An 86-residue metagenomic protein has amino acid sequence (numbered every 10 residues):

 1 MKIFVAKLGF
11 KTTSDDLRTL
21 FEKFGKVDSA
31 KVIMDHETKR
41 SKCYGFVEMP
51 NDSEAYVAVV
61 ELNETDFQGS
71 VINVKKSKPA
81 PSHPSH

Functional and structural regions predicted by a protein language model:
M1-K23, D28-K42, E48-H86: Intrinsically disordered, low-complexity RNA-binding regions enriched in Gly/Arg/Ser/Tyr
